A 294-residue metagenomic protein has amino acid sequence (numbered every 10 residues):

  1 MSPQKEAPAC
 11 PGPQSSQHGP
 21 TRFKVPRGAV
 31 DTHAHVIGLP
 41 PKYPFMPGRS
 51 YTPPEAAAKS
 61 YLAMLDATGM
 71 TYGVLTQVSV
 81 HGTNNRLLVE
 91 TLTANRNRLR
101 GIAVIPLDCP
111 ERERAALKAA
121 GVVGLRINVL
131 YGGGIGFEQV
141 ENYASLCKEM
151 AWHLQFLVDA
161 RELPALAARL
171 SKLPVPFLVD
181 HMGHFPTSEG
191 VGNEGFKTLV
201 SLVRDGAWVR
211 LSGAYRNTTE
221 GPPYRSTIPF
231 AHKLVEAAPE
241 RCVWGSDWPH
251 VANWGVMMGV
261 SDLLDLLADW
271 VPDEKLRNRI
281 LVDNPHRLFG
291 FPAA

Functional and structural regions predicted by a protein language model:
S2-G28, P54-Y72, P239-R241, G255-A294: Mid-to-C-terminal alpha-helical segments outside catalytic/metal-binding sites
A7-P13, G82-E162, S171, W208-T218: Active-site gating/metal-coordination segments in enzymes
C10-G12, F137-W244, A293: Catalytic pocket-lining loop regions of alpha/beta-barrel enzymes, especially the amidohydrolase/enolase/GH5 lineages
R27-P41: Short, solvent-exposed beta-strand-terminating loops
V30-A34, G73-T76, L99-A103, L125-I127 (+4 more regions): Hydrophobic faces of well-ordered beta-strands that scaffold small-molecule active sites in alpha/beta enzyme cores
H33, L65, L88, L125 (+7 more regions): Conserved, mostly hydrophobic/aromatic
P47-N95: Alpha-helical scaffold segments that flank or form the walls of functional sites
N85-L99, F230-A238, V260-A268: Short, electropositive alpha-helical surface patch
